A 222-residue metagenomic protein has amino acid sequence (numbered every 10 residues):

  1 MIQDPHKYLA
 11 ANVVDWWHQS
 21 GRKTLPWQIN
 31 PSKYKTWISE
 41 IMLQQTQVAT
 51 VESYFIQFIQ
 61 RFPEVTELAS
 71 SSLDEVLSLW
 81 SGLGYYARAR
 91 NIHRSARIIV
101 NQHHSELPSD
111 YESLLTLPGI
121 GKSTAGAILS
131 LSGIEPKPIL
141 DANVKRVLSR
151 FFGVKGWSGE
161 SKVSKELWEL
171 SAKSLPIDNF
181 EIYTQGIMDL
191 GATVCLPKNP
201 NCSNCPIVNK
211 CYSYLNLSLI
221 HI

Functional and structural regions predicted by a protein language model:
I2-K7, A11-N201, I207-K210, L215-N216: Catalytic cores of DNA base-excision repair glycosylases
I220-I222: Conserved small/polar residues in nucleotide/adenosyl-binding loops
